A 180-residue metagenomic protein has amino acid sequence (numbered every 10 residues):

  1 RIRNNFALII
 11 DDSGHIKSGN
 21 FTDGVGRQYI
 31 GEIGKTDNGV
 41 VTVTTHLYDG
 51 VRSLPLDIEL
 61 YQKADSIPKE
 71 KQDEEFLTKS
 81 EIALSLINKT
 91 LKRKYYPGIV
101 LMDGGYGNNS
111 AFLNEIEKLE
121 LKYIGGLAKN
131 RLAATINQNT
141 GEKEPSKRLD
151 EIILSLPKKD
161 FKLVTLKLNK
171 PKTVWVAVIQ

Functional and structural regions predicted by a protein language model:
R1-L56, L166-V178: Active-site-proximal, Lys/Arg-enriched surface segment that forms a nucleic-acid-binding/basic interface patch
S13-G14, E59, G105, A128: Anionic group-transfer/hydrolysis microenvironments
G26, A64, L119-L121: A short alpha->loop->secondary-structure connector
E32-P97: Electropositive, glycine- and tryptophan-enriched low-complexity nucleic-acid-binding patches
V41, L119-L121, K162: Structural beta-strand/beta-sheet cores of well-ordered domains, especially the beta-sheet scaffolds that support
V51-P68, Q72, I124-Q180: An anionic, glycine-rich sequence signature occurring as long contiguous blocks
K69-E142: Domain-level cores of phosphate- or acyl-group-handling catalytic modules
